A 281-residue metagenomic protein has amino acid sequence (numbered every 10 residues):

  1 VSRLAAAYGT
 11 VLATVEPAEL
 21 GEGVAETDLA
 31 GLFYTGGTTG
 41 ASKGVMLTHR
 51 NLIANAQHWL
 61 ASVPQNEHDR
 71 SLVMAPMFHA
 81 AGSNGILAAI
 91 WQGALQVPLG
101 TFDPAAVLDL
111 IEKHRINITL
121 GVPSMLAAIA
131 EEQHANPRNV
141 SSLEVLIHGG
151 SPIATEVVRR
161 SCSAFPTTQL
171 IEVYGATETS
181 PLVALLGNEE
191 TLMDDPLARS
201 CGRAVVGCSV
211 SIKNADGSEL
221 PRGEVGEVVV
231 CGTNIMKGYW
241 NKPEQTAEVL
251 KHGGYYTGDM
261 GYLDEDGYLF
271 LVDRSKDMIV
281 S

Functional and structural regions predicted by a protein language model:
V1-E26, E132: ANL superfamily adenylate-forming
L29, T35-T38, S71, M77 (+6 more regions): Conserved S/T- and glycine-rich ATP-binding loop of Class I adenylate-forming
A30-Q57: Conserved AMP-binding A3 loop
S42-G44, N55-L60, S71, L108-L110 (+8 more regions): Adenylate-forming
K43-M46, V73, L95-F102, I171: Short beta-strand->loop structural element characteristic of the AMP-binding/adenylate-forming
I53-R70, F78-I118, E132: Conserved AMP-binding/adenylation subdomain of ANL enzymes
W91, I116-G121, A130-P196, S209 (+1 more regions): Gly/Ser/Thr-rich phosphate-binding loop
R203, E219-G223, E227-S281: Conserved ATP-binding/catalytic segment of the ANL
